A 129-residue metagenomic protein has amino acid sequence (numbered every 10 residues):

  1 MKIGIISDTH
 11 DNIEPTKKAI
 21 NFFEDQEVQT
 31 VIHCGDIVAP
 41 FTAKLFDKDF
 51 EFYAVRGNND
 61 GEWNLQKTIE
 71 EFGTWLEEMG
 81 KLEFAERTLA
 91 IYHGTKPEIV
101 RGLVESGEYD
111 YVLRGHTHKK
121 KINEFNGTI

Functional and structural regions predicted by a protein language model:
K2-F84: Core catalytic region of metal-dependent phosphoesterases/phosphodiesterases, especially metallo-beta-lactamase-like
K2-H10, T88-T95, G127-I129: Active-site-proximal beta-strand elements of phosphoester/diester hydrolases
D11-D25, I91-S106: Pre-active-site segment of Zn-dependent metallo-hydrolases
I32-H33, Y92, R114: Redox-cofactor binding/interface segments in oxidoreductases and associated redox assembly factors
Y53, T95-I129: Conserved beta-sheet core of the metallophosphoesterase superfamily
N58, R87, G94-T95, T117: Beta-hairpin (beta-strand-turn-beta-strand) motif
M79-K81, I91, I122: Conserved hydrophobic/aromatic beta-strand scaffold that supports enzyme active sites
F84-A85, F125: Structural motif
